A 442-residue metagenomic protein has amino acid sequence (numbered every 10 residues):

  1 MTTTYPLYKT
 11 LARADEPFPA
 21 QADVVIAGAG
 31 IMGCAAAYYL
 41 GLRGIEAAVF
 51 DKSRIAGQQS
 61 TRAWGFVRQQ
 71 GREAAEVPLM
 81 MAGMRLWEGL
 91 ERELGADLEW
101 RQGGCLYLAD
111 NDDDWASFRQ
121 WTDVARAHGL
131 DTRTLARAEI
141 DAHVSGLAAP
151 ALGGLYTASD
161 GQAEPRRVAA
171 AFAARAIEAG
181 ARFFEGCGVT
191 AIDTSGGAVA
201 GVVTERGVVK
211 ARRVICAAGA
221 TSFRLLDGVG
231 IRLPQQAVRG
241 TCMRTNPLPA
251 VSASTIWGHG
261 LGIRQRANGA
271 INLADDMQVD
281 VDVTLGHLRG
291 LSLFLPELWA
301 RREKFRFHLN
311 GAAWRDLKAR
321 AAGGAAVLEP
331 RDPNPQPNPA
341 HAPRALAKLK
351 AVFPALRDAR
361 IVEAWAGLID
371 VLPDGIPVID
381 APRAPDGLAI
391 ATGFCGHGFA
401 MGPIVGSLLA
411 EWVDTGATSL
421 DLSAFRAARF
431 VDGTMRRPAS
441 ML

Functional and structural regions predicted by a protein language model:
M1-D23, L42, M435-A439: Extreme N-terminal leader/targeting segments of oxidoreductases
T2-P6, E88-G89, R101, D110-E185 (+2 more regions): Flavin (FAD/FMN) cofactor-binding and adjacent substrate-gating region of FAD-dependent oxidoreductase domains
A22-A48: N-terminal Rossmann-like FAD-binding beta1-loop-alpha1 element of flavoenzymes
A35, I192-L317, L328-P339, R344-V352 (+3 more regions): Flavin-dependent oxidoreductases
L42-T61: Glycine-rich FAD pyrophosphate-binding loop
G65-E139, H143, G260-I263, A270 (+2 more regions): Dinucleotide-binding Rossmann-like beta1-alpha1 core, especially the glycine-rich loop that anchors the ADP
D316-M435: C-terminal catalytic lobe of FAD-dependent flavoproteins
